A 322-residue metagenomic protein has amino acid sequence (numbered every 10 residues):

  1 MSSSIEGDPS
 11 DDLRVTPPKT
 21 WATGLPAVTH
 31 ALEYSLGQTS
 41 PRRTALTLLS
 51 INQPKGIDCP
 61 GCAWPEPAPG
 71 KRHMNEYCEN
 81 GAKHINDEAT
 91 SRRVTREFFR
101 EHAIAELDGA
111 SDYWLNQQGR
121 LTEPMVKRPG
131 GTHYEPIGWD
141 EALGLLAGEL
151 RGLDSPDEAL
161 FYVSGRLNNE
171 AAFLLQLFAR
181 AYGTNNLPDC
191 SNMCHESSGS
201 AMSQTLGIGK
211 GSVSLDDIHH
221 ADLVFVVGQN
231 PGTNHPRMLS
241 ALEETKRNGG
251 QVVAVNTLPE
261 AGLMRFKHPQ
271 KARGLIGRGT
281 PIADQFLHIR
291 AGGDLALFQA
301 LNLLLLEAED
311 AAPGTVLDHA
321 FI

Functional and structural regions predicted by a protein language model:
M1-P65: Intrinsically disordered, low-structural-confidence terminal and linker regions
C59, H84-P136, L143, P156-E158 (+2 more regions): Low-complexity, highly charged intrinsically disordered N-terminal segments that act as targeting/localization
R93-G109, L115-N116, R120, G249 (+2 more regions): Long, well-ordered, tryptophan-enriched scaffold segments
R120-G131, E196-G199, H220-D222, P281: Gly-rich Lys/Arg/Thr-decorated short loops/hinges at beta-loop-alpha junctions or inter-strand turns that position
D140-A159, V213-D222, T245-N248: Glycine-rich phosphate/diphosphate-binding loops that line cofactor/substrate pockets in enzymes
E158-H220: Anionic-ligand anchoring segments at beta-strand to alpha-helix junctions in alpha/beta enzyme folds, i.e., glycine
E170, V213-M264: A conserved hydrophobic secondary-structure block that centers on an alpha-helix together with its immediately flanking
A171-F178, G199-S203, P236-L239, L263-P269 (+2 more regions): Short acidic, glycine/serine/threonine-rich loops at helix termini
